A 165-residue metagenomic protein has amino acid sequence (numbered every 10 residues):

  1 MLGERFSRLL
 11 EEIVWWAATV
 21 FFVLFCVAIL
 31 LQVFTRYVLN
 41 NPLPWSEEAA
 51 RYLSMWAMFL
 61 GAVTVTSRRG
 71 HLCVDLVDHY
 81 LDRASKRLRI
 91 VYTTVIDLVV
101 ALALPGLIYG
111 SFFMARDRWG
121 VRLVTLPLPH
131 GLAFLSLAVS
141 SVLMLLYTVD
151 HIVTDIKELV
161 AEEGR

Functional and structural regions predicted by a protein language model:
M1-R165: Alpha-helical transmembrane segments and membrane-interface helix-loop junctions in multi-pass membrane proteins
